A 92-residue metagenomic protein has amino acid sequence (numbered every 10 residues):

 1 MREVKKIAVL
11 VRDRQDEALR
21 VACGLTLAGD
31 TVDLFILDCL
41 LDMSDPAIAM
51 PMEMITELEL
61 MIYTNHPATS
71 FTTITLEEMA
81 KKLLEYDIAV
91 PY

Functional and structural regions predicted by a protein language model:
M1-A8, G24-T26: Long, hydrophobic N-terminal alpha-helical segment
V4, G29, E59, E85-D87: Short, well-ordered alpha-helix to beta-strand connector turns
V4-L19, D38-M43: Short, glycine-rich nucleotide/cofactor-binding loops
R14-L34: Histidine-anchored nucleotide/phosphate-binding helix
V32-L40, I62-H66: Short internal beta-strands
A47-L76: A glycine-rich helix N-cap at a beta->alpha junction
T73-Y92: C-terminal structural segments of small proteins and small subunits
